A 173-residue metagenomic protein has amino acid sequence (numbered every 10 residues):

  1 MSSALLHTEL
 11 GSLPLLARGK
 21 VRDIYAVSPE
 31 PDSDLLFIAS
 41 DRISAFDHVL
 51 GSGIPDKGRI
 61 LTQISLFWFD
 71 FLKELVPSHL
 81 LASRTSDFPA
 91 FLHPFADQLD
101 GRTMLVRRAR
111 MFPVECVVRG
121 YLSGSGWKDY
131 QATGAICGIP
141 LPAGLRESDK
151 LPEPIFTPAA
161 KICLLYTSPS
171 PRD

Functional and structural regions predicted by a protein language model:
S2-I162: Active-site loop/lid in soluble adenylation, ligation, and acyl-transfer enzymes
Y166-D173: Conserved small/polar residues in nucleotide/adenosyl-binding loops
